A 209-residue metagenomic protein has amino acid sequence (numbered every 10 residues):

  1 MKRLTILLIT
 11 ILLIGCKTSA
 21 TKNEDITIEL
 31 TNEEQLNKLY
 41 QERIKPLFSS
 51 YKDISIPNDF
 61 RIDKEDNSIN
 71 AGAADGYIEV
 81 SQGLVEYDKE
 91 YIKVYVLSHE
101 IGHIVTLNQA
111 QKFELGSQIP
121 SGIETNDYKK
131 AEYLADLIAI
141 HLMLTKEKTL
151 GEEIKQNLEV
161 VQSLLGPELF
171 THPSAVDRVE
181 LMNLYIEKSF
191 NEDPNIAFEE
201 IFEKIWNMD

Functional and structural regions predicted by a protein language model:
K2-L7: Sec-dependent signal peptide recognition, specifically the positively charged N-region followed immediately by
I9-I11: Core hydrophobic alpha-helical membrane-spanning segments
I14-G15: C-terminal motif of bacterial Sec signal peptides marking the signal peptidase cleavage site
T18-N32, L39-Y77, S81, V85-E86 (+3 more regions): C-terminal capping/extension segments of zinc metalloprotease domains
E33-L36, E124-A131, T171: Residue-level preference for long, well-ordered alpha-helices that form the structural scaffold of enzyme catalytic
Y95-N108, D136: Active-site recognition of the HExxH zinc-binding catalytic motif
N108-E132: Post-HEXXH active-site segment of zinc metalloproteases
